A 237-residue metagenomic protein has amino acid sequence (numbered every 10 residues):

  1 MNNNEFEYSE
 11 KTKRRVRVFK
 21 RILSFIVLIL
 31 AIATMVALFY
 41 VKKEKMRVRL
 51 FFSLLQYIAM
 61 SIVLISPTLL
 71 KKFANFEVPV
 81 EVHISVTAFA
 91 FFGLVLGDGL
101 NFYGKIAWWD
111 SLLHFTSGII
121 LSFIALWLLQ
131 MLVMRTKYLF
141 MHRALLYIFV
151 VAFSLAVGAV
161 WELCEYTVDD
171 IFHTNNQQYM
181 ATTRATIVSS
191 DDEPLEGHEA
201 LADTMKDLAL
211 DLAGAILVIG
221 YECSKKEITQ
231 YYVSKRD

Functional and structural regions predicted by a protein language model:
K11-V27: N-terminal membrane topogenic signal
K13-R14, E44-R49, T68-E81, T136-M141: Membrane-interface helix-boundary motifs at transmembrane edges
K42-R47, K72-F73, G99-W109: Membrane-interface helix caps and helix-loop-helix hairpins in membrane proteins
R47-M60, H83-I84: Structural signature of hydrophobic alpha-helical transmembrane segments
L64-T68, F89-L94, S154-W161, E165: Alpha-helical transmembrane segments of multi-pass membrane proteins
E77-A88, D110-H114: Cytoplasmic-side transmembrane-helix entry/capping segments in multi-pass membrane proteins
L96-V150: Membrane-proximal helix-loop-helix units in multi-pass membrane proteins
H114-S122, L146, F153-N176, M180-E222: Alpha-helical transmembrane segments that form the membrane-embedded catalytic/substrate-binding core of multi-pass
